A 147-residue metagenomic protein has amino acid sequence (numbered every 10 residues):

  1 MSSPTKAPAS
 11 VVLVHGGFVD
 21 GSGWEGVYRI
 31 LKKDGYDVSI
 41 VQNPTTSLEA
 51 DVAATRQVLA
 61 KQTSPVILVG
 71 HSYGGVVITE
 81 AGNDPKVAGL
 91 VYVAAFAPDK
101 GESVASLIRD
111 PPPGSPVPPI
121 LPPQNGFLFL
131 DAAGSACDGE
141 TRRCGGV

Functional and structural regions predicted by a protein language model:
P4-S64: Active-site catalytic motif of lipid deacylating hydrolases and related acyltransferases
V12, I67-V69, V91: Conserved hydrophobic packing residues within short motifs/helices of P-loop NTPase cores of ABC-family ATPases
V14-G17, H71-S72, A95: Glycine-rich His-Gly loop
G26, E80-A81: Active-site signature of alpha/beta-hydrolase-fold catalytic machinery across serine- and Asp/Cys-nucleophile hydrolases
S64-P65, A88: Loop/turn elements at helix/coil->beta-strand transitions in domains of secreted/extracellular proteins
V69-G74, I78: Gly/Ala-rich beta-loop-alpha elbow adjacent to hydrolase catalytic centers
N83-A132: Flexible "cap/lid" loop of the alpha/beta hydrolase fold
F129-V147: Conserved alpha/beta-hydrolase catalytic His-Asp/Glu region
